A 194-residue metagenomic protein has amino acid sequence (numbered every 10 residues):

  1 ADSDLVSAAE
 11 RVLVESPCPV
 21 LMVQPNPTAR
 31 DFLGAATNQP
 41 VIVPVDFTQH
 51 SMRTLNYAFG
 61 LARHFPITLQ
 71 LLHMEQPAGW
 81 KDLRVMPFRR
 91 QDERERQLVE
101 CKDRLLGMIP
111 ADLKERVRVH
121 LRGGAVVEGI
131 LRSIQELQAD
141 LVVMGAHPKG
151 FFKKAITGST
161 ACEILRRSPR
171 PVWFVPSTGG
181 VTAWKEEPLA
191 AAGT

Functional and structural regions predicted by a protein language model:
A1, P19-P25, G145, V172-P176: Short beta-strand elements of ligand-binding domains
A1-V14, L141-R167, V181-T182: Glycine-rich, Arg-bearing micro-motifs that act as flexible, cationic patches
A8, R30, A125-L131, T160: Short acidic active-site motifs
A9-R30: Short, structured interface segments
V14, R63, Q135-E136, R166: Solvent-exposed polar/charged
A36-Q91, K114-R118, R167-S168, W173 (+2 more regions): Small/aliphatic-rich secondary-structure junction motif
R89-C101: A short acidic, glycine-rich active-site loop that binds or catalyzes chemistry on phosphate/adenosine moieties
I109-V142, A146-F151, G179-T194: Structural beta-alpha unit
